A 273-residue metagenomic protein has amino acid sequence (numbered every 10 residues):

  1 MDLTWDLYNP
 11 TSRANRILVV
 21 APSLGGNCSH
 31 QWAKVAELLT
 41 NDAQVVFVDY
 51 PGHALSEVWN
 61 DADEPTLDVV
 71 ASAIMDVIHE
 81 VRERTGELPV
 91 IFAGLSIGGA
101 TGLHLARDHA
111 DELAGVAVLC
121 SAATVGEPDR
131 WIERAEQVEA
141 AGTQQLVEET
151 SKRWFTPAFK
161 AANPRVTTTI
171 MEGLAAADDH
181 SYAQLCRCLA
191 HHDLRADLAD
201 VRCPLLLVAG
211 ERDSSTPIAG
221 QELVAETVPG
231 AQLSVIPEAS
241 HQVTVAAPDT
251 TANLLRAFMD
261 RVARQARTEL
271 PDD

Functional and structural regions predicted by a protein language model:
D2-W59: Conserved HGGG/HGGXW glycine-rich cap/lid loop of the alpha/beta-hydrolase fold
D68-L88: Conserved acidic catalytic loop of the alpha/beta-hydrolase fold
G94-G98, G102: Gly/Ala-rich beta-loop-alpha elbow adjacent to hydrolase catalytic centers
L103-E148: Flexible "cap/lid" loop of the alpha/beta hydrolase fold
G126-D129, A141-D200: Conserved alpha/beta-hydrolase catalytic His-Asp/Glu region
V201, L207-A209, D213: Short beta-strand/loop motif that positions the catalytic acidic residue of the alpha/beta-hydrolase fold
A225-Q242: Catalytic histidine neighborhood in serine/cysteine hydrolases with alpha/beta-hydrolase-type architecture
A239-A252: Catalytic histidine-centered segment of alpha/beta-hydrolase-like enzymes
